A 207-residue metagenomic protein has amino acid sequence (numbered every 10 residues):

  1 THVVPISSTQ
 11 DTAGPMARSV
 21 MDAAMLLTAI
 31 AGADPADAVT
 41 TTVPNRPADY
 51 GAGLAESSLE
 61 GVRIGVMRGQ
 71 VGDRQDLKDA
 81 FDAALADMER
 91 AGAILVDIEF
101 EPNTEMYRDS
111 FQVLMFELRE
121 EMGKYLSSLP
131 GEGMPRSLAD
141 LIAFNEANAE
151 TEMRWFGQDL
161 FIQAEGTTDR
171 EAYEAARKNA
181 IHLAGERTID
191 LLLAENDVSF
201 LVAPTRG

Functional and structural regions predicted by a protein language model:
T1-D79, P102, A147: A short helix-breaking turn/cap at a secondary-structure junction
G53-M67, F116-G185: Short helix-loop capping/hinge segments that flank enzyme active sites or metal/cofactor-binding pockets
L77-A80, M106-L118: Short glycine/threonine-rich loop-to-helix capping motif typified by GTGT followed within a few residues by an Asp-Pro
M88: Phosphate-binding active sites in nucleotide-utilizing proteins
A93-D109: Short connector loops at secondary-structure junctions
S128, R206-G207: Short glycine-rich anion-binding loops that position phosphate/pyrophosphate groups of nucleotides and phosphorylated
N196-V198: Short, high-confidence coil segments that cap the C-terminus of an alpha-helix and link into the following beta-strand
